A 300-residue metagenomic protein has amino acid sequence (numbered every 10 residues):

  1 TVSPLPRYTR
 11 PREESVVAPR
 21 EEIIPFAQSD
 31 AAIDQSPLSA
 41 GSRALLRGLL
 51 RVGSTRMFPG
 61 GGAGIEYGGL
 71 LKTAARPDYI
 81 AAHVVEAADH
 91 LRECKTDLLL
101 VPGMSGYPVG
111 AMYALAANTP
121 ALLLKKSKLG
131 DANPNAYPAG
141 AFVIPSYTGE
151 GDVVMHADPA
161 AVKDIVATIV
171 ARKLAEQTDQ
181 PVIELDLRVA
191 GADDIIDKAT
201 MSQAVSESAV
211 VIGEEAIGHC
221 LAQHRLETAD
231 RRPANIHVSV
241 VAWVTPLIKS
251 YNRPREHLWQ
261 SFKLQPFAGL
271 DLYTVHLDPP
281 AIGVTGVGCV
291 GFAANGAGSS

Functional and structural regions predicted by a protein language model:
P4-E13, A18-P37, S208, I212-S300: PRPP-dependent phosphoribosyltransferase catalytic core
V16-T96, H156: Active-site-facing substrate-recognition patch
T96-G103, V244: Short glycine-rich phosphate-binding loop at a beta-alpha junction
L98, R188-A190, A242: Structural motif
G103-V109, D197-A199: Gly/Ser/Thr-rich loops at beta-strand to alpha-helix junctions that form or flank small-molecule/cofactor-binding
M104, K126-K128, I248, D271: Short, ordered loop/turn segments at secondary-structure junctions
P108-N118, A204-S208: Short Gly/Thr/Asp-enriched flexible loops that form oxyanion-binding sites at enzyme active sites
N118-V189, A199-Q203, G283-G286: Short, glycine/charge-rich flexible loops or terminal/linker lids adjacent to PRPP-binding catalytic cores
